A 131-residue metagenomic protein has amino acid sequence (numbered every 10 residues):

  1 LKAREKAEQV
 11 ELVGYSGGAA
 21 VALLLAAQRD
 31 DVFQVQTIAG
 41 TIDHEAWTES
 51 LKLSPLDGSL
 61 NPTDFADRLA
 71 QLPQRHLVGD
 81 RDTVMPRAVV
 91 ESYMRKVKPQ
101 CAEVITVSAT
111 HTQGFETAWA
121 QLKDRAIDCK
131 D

Functional and structural regions predicted by a protein language model:
L1-A3: Alpha/beta-hydrolase active-site loop
K6-L56: Primarily recognizes the serine-hydrolase "nucleophile elbow" in alpha/beta-hydrolase and SGNH/GDSL folds
Q9, Q28, Q34-Q36, Q71-Q74 (+3 more regions): Residue-identity detector for glutamine
A19, H44, T83, T112-Q113: Flexible, glycine-rich phosphate/dinucleotide-binding loops and adjacent beta-alpha linkers at cofactor/substrate
G40-C101, I105-V107: The feature captures the conserved acid-bearing segment of alpha/beta-hydrolase catalytic domains
A88, R95-D131: C-terminal catalytic histidine-bearing segment of alpha/beta-hydrolase fold enzymes
